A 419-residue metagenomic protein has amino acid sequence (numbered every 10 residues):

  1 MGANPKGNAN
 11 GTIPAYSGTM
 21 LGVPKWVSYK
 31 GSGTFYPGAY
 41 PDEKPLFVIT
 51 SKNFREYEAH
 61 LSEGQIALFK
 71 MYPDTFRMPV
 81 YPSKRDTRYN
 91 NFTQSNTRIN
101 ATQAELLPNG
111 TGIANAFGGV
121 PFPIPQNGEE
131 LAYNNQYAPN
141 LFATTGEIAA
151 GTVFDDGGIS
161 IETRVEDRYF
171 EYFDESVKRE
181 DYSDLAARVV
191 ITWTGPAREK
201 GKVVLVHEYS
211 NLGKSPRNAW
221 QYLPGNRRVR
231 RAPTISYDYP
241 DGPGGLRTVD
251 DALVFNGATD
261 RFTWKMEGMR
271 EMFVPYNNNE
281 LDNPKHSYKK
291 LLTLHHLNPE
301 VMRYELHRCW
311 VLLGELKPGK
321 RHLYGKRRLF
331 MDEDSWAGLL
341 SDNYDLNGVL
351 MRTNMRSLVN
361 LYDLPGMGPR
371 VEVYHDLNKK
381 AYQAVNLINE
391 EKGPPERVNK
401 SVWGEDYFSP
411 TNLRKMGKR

Functional and structural regions predicted by a protein language model:
G2, N10-S17, S62, V190-G257 (+1 more regions): Gly/Pro-enriched, hydrophobic low-complexity segments that function as extracytoplasmic propeptides/linkers
G2-P216: Solvent-exposed N-terminal domain segments of exported/luminal and surface proteins
G7, T19-G22, W26, R55 (+4 more regions): A generic structural micro-environment signature that highlights single residues at secondary-structure boundaries
G18, E171-D174, Y222-P224, M266 (+2 more regions): Intrinsically disordered, low-complexity regions enriched in small/polar residues
Y36-K44, D174-E180, A219, F262-E267 (+1 more regions): Short, surface-exposed, charge-dense and proline/glycine-enriched linear segments
I148-E199, D251-L329, L339, D345: Extended beta-strand-rich segments in extracellular/periplasmic secretory proteins, especially within noncatalytic
E390-R419: Long, C-terminal catalytic modules of enzymes
